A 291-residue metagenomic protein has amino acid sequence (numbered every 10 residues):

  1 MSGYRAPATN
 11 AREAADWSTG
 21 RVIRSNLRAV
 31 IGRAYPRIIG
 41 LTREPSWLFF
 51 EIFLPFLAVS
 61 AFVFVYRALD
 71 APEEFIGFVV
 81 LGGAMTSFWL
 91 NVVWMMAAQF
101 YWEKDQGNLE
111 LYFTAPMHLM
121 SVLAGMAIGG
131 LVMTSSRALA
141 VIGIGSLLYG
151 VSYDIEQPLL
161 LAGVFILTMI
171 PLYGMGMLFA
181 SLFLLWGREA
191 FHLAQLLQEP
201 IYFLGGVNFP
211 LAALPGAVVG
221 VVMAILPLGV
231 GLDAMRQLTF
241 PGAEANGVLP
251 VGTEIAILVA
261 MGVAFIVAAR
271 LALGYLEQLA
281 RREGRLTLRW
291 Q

Functional and structural regions predicted by a protein language model:
S2-Q291: Hydrophobic transmembrane alpha-helices and immediately adjacent juxtamembrane helices of multi-pass inner-membrane
